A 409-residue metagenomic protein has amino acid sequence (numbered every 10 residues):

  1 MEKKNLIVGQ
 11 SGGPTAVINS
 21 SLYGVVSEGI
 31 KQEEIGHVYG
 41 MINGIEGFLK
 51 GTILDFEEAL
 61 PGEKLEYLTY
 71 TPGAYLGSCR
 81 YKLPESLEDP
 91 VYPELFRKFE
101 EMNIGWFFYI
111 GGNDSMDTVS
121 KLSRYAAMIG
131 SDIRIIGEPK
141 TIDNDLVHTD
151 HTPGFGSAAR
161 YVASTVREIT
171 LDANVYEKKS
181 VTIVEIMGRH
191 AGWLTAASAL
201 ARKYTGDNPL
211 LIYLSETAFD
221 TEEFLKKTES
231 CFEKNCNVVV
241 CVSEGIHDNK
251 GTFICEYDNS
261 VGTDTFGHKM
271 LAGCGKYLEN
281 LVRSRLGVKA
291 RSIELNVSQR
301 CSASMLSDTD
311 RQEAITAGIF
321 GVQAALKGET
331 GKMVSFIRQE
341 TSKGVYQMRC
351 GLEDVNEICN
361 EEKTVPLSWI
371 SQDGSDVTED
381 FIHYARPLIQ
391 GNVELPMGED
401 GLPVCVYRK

Functional and structural regions predicted by a protein language model:
M1-I53: N-terminal phosphate-binding or glycine-rich loops at protein starts, especially the Walker A/P-loop of NTPases
E2-V8, L68-Y81, K140-D150, E177-S180 (+1 more regions): Gly-rich Lys/Arg/Thr-decorated short loops/hinges at beta-loop-alpha junctions or inter-strand turns that position
S11-G13, M41-G47, R80-Y81, G112-N113 (+5 more regions): Short, ordered loop/turn segments at secondary-structure junctions
T15-V25, F48-L49, P84, Y92-P93 (+6 more regions): Short glycine/serine/threonine-rich phosphate/pyrophosphate-binding segments that cradle anionic phosphate groups
M41, K98, W106-G111, D117-I129 (+1 more regions): Accessory alpha-helical/coil subdomains and C-terminal extensions that flank or cap enzyme catalytic cores
G51-G105, D114, I142, P153-F155 (+1 more regions): Glycine-rich oxoanion-binding loops at beta->alpha junctions
E256-K409: C-terminal non-catalytic interaction/assembly regions of soluble proteins
